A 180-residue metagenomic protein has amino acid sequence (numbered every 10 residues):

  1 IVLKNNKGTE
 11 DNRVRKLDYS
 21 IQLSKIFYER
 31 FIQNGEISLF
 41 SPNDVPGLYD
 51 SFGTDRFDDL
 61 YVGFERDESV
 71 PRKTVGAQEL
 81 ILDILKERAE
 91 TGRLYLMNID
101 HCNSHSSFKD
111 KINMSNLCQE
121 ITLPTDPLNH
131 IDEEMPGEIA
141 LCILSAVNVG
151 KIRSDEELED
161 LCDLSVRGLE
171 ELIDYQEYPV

Functional and structural regions predicted by a protein language model:
I1-S154, L158, E177-V180: Active-site cavity-forming subdomains of large catalytic enzyme subunits
D163-V180: Helical catalytic core of nucleic-acid polymerases
